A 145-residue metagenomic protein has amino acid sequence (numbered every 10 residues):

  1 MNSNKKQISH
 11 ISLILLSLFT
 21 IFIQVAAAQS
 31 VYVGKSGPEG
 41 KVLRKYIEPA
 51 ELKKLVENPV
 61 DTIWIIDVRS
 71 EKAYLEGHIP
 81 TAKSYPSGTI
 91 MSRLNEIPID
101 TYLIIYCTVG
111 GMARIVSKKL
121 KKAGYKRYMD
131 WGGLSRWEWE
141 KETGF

Functional and structural regions predicted by a protein language model:
N2-L13, Q24-K53, P59-I63, K72-Y102 (+1 more regions): Rhodanese-like catalytic fold shared by cysteine-dependent sulfurtransferases and DSP/PTP-type phosphatases
L15-L18: N-terminal leader/targeting signatures
I65-D67: Structural scaffold elements adjacent to functional motifs in cytosolic proteins
Y106-C107: Short, surface-exposed ligand- or partner-binding patches at beta-edge/loop junctions that are enriched in aromatics
